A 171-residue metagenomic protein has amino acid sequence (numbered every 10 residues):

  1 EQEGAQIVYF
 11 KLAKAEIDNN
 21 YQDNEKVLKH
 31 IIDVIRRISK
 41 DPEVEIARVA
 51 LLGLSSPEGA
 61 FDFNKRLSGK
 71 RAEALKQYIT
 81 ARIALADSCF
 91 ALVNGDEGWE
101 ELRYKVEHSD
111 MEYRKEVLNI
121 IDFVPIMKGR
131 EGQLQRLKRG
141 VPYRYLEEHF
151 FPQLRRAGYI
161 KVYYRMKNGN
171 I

Functional and structural regions predicted by a protein language model:
A5-A13, Q22, K26, K40 (+2 more regions): Periplasmic OmpA/Pal-like peptidoglycan-binding modules at the C-termini of bacterial envelope proteins
F10, A15-P57, Q77-T80: Periplasmic peptidoglycan-binding/anchoring modules of Gram-negative envelope and division proteins
N20-Y21, A60-N64, Y104: Short acidic, glycine/proline-rich loop/turn micro-motifs
V27-I32, K70-A74, Q135-G140: A short linear-motif detector with a strong N-terminal bias
I35, L54, A74, Y78-A81 (+3 more regions): Aromatic-enriched hydrophobic runs in primary sequence
D41-A72, I79, F90-W99: Short, surface-exposed beta-strand segments enriched in small/polar/acidic residues
L67, R71, L75-K76, S109-D110 (+1 more regions): Short, cationic motifs built from Arg/Lys/His that form the positively charged side of catalytic pockets
